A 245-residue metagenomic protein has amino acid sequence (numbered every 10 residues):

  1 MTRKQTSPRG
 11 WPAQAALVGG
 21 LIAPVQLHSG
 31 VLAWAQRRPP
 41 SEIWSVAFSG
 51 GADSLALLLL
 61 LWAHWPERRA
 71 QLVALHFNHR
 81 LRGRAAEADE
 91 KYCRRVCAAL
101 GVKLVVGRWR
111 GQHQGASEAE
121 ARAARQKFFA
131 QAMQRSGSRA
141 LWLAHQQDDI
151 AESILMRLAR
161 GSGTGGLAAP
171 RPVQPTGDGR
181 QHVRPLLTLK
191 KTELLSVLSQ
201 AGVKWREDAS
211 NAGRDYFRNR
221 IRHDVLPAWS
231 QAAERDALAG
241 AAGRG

Functional and structural regions predicted by a protein language model:
T2-D224, W229: Core alpha/beta nucleotide-donor-binding catalytic domains of modification enzymes
S230-G245: An accessory alpha-helical subdomain
